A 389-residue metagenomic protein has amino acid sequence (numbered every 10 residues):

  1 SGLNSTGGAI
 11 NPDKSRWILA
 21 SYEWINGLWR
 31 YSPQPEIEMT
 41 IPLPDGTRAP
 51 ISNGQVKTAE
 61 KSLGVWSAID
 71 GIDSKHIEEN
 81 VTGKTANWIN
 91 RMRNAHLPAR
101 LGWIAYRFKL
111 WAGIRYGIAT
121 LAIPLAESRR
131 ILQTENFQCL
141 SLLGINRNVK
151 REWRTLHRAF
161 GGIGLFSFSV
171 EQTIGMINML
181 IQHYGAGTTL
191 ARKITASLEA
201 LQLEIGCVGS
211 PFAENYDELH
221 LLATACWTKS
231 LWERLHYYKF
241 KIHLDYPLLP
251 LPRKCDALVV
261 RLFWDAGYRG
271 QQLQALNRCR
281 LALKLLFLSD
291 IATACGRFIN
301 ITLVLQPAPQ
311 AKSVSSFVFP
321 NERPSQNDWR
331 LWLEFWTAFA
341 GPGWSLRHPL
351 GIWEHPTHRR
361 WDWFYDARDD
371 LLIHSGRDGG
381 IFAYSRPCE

Functional and structural regions predicted by a protein language model:
S1-G7, E36, T82-W88: Inter-domain linker/hinge segments that demarcate the starts of reverse transcriptase and RNase H-type modules
A9-T58: Short, conserved micro-motifs composed of acidic
N11-K14, A122-R129, R147-R151, E171: Structured alpha-helical bundle/scaffold domains in large eukaryotic membrane-trafficking regulators
K14-E23, R129-N136, K150-A159, A196-E199: A glycine-rich phosphate-binding loop feature that marks nucleotide/adenosyl-phosphate handling sites
T40-L125, L140-N146, I177-A196: Basic, alpha-helical interaction scaffolds
V81, T85, Y106, E127 (+5 more regions): Alpha-helical interaction elements in eukaryotic regulators
N146-E389: Extended C-terminal regions of large enzymes
